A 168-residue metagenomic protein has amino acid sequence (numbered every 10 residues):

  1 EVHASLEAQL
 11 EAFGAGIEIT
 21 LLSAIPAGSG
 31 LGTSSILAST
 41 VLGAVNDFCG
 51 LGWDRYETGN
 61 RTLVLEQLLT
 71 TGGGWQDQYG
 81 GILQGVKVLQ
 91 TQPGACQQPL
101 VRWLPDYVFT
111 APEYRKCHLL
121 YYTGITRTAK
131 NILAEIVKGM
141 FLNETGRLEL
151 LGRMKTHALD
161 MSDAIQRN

Functional and structural regions predicted by a protein language model:
E1-A12, V45, N60-T71, Q78-N168: C-terminal nucleotide
E1-R61: Anion-binding (especially nucleotide phosphate/pyrophosphate-binding) glycine-rich loop and adjoining beta-alpha core
A27, T70-G73: Glycine-rich phosphate/pyrophosphate-binding beta-alpha loops
G32-T33, G72-G74: Short glycine/proline-enriched turns and hinge-like loops at secondary-structure junctions
